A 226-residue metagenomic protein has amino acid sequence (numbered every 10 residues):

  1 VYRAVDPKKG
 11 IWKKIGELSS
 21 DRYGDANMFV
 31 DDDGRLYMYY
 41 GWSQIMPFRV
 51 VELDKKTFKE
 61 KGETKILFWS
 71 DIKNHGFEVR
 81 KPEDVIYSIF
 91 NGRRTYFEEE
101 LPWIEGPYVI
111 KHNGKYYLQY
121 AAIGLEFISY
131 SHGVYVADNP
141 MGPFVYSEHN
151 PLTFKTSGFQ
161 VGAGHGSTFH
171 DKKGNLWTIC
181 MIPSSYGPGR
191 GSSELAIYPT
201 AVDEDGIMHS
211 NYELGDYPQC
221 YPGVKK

Functional and structural regions predicted by a protein language model:
V1-K226: Carbohydrate-active catalytic/glycan-binding domains of CAZyme proteins, especially the secreted or lumenal ectodomains
